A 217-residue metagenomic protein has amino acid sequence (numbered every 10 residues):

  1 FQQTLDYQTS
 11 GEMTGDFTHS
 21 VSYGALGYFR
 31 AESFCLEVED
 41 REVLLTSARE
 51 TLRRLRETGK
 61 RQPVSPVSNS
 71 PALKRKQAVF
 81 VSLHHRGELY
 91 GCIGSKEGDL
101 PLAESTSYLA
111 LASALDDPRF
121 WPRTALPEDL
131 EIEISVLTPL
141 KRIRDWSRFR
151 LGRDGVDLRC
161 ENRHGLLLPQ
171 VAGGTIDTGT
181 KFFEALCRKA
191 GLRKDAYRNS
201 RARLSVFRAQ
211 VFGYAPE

Functional and structural regions predicted by a protein language model:
F1-T46, P122, I134, R144 (+5 more regions): Flexible, D/E/H-enriched segments
E39-A78: Short, basic/aromatic recognition patches
A72-G94: Extended hydrophobic
R75-Q77, E128-L130, S200: Short, basic and Ser/Thr-rich N-terminal targeting/leader segments
R86-L89, D99-L100, T138-R142: Short, charged/polar surface micro-motifs in flexible loops or helix N-caps
K96-A114: A short, polar/charged loop-to-alpha-helix boundary motif
A112-N162: Short, structured beta-strand-loop surface elements
G165-L167: Catalytic zinc-binding patch centered on the HExxH motif and its immediate surroundings that defines zinc-dependent
